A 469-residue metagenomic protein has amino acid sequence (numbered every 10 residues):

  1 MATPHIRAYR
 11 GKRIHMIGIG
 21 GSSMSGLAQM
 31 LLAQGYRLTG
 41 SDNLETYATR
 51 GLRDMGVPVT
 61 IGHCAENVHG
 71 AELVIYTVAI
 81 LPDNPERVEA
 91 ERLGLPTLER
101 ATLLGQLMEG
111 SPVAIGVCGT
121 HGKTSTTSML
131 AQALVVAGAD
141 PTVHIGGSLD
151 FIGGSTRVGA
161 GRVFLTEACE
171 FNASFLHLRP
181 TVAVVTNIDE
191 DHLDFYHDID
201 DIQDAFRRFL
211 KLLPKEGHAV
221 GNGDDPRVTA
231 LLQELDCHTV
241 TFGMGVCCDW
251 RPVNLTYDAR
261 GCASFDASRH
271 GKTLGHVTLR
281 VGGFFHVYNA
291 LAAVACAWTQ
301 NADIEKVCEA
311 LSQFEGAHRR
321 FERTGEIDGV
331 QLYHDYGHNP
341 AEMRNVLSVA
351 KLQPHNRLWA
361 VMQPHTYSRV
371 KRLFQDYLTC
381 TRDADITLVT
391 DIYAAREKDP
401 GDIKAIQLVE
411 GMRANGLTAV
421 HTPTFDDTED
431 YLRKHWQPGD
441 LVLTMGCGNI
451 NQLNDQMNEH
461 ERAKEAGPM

Functional and structural regions predicted by a protein language model:
M1-L103, P226, C248, G282 (+2 more regions): N-terminal leader/targeting and accessory segments in enzymes
T3-H15, S23, L27-Q34, S111 (+3 more regions): Nucleotide phosphate-binding/pyrophosphate-handling subdomain across enzymes that bind or process nucleotide phosphates
H5-R7, M30-A33, R53, N67 (+6 more regions): Phosphate-binding loop of NTP-binding sites
I14-M16, V74, I115, P141 (+3 more regions): Conserved hydrophobic helix-helix packing surfaces used for dimerization/oligomerization
M16, G40, V143, A183 (+5 more regions): Structural beta-sheet core signal
Y36-N43, A219-G223, W359-Q363, A384-A394: Short internal beta-strands
S41-D42, T60-H63, L98-G105, H144-G147 (+4 more regions): Beta-strand->loop->alpha-helix junctions that form or flank phosphate-binding loops in nucleotide-handling enzymes
L378-P438: C-terminal helical cap/extension that packs against the catalytic core of soluble nucleotide-cofactor enzymes
